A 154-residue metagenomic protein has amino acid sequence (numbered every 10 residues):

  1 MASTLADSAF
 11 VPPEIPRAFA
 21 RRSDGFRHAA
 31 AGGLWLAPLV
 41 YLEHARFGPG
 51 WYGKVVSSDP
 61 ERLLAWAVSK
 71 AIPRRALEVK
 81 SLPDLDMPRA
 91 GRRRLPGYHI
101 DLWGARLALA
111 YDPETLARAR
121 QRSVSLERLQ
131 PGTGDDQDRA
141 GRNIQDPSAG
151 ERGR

Functional and structural regions predicted by a protein language model:
M1-L42, G48: Charged, low-complexity intrinsically disordered tails and linkers
E14-A18, R62, R106-L107: Exposed alpha-helical structural elements
A29, G33-L36, Y41, F47-G48 (+3 more regions): Long, contiguous binding/interaction regions
E43-V56, E61: Terminal, regulation- and interaction-focused segments at domain boundaries
S58-L82: A short, structured beta-strand/loop element
R75-D138: Short, compact, well-ordered microdomains
Q137, R142-Q145: Intrinsically disordered, low-complexity repeat/linker tracts enriched for polar/charged residues
Q145-R154: Long, low-complexity, intrinsically disordered segments
